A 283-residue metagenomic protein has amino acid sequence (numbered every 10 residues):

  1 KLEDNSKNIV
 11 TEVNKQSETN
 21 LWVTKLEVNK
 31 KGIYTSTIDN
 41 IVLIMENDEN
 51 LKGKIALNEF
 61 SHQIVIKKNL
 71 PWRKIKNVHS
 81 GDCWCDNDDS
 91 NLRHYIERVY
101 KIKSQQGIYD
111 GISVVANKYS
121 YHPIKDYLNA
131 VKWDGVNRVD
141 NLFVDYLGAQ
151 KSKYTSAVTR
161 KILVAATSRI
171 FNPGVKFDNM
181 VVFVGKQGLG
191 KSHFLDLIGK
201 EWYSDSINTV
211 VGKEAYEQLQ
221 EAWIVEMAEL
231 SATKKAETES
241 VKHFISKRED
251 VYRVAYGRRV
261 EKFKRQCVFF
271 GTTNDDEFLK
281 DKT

Functional and structural regions predicted by a protein language model:
K1-R138, K153-A157: N-terminal nucleic-acid engagement/recognition segments and initiation subdomains in replication, restriction
I112-E221: P-loop NTPase catalytic core of nucleic-acid-dependent motor ATPases
V158, K235-A236, K264: Charged, alpha-helix-enriched surfaces in structured cytosolic catalytic cores of large nucleotide-utilizing machines
S168-I170, N274-F278: Short beta-turn/strand-loop junction motif enriched in small, turn-promoting residues
V184-K186, S206, M227-L230, R265-Q266 (+1 more regions): Short His-Asn-centered micro-motif
A215-Q220, V254-T272: AAA+/SF3 P-loop NTPase mechanochemical coupling elements
W223-S246, F270, F278-T283: Conserved AAA+/SF3 P-loop NTPase catalytic/coupling segment centered on the Walker-B
T238-E261: Conserved catalytic/switch belt of AAA+ P-loop NTPases
